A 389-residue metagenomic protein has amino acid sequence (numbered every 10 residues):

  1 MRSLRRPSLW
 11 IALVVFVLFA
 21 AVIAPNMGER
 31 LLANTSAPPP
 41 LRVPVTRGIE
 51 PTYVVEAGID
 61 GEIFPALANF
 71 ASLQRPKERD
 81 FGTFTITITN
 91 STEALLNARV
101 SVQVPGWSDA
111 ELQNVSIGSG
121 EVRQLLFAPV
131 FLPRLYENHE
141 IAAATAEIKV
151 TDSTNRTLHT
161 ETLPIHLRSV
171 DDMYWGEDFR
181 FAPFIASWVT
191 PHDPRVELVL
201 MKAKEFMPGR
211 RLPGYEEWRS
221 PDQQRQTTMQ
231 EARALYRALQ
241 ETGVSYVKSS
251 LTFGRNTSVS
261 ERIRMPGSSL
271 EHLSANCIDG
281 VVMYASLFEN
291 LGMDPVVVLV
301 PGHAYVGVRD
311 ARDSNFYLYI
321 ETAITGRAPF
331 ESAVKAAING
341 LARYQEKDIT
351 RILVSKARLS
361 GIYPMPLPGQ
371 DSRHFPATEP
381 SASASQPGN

Functional and structural regions predicted by a protein language model:
L4-N389: A structural boundary/capping signal
